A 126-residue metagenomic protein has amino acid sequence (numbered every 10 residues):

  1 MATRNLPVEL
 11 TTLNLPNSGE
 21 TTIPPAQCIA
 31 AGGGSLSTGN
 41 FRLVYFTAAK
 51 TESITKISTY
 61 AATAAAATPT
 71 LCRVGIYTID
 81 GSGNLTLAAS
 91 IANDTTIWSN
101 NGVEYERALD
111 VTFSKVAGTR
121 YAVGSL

Functional and structural regions predicted by a protein language model:
A2-S82, L126: Beta-sheet-rich sandwich/jelly-roll-like modules and their strand-loop junctions
P69-L126: Aromatic- and Gly/Pro-enriched, solvent-exposed loop/edge beta-strand patches characteristic of beta-rich domains
